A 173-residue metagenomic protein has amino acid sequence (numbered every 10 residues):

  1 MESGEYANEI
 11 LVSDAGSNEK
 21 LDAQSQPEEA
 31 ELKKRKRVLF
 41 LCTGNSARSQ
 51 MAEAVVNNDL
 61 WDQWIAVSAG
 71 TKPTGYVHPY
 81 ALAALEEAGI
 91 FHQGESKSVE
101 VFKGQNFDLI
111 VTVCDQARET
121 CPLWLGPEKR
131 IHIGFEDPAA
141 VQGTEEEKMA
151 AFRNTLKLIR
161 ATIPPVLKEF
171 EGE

Functional and structural regions predicted by a protein language model:
G4, I10, D14, K20-D22 (+2 more regions): Phosphate-binding/catalytic loops
N8, D14, N18-V101: Conserved active-site segments centered on acidic
N45, L85, I110-V111, I159: Conserved small-residue
S46, D115-R118, D137: Short glycine-rich anion-binding loops that position phosphate/pyrophosphate groups of nucleotides and phosphorylated
Q50-A52, H78, G104, T120-L123 (+1 more regions): Short glycine-/acidic-enriched loop or helix-start segments at secondary-structure transitions that form or flank
V67, L109-V111, K129-I133: Hydrophobic/aromatic beta-strand patches that form the interior of the parallel beta-sheet core in alpha/beta enzyme
G70, C114, G134-E136: Residues at the C-termini of beta-strands that transition into short coil/loop
Q105, L109-L125: Mid-chain, well-packed structural core segment of small domains
